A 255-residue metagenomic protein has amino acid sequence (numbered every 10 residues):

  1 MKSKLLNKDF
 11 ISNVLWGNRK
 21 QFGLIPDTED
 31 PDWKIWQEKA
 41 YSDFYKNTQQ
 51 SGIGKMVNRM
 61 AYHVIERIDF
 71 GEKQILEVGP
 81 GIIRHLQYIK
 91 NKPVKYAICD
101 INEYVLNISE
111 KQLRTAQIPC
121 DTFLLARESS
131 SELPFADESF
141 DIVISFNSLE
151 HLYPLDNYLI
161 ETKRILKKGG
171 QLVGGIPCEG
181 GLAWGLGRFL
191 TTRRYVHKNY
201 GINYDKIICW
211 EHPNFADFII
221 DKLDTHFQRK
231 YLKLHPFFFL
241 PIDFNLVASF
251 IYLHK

Functional and structural regions predicted by a protein language model:
S3-K39, F44, T48-S51, Y153-E161 (+1 more regions): S-adenosyl-L-methionine-dependent methyltransferase catalytic module, highlighting the catalytic core
I53-E72: Conserved alpha-helix/loop element of class I SAM-dependent methyltransferases that forms part of the SAM/SAH-binding
G71-E72, P93, G169: A general structural motif
Q74, K95, S139-D141: Structural signature of beta-strand start/N-cap positions in the alpha/beta core of ABC transporter nucleotide-binding
L76, G81-S131: Class I SAM-dependent methyltransferase SAM/SAH-binding core
S131-V143: A short acidic, Gly/Pro-enriched loop at the edge of an enzyme's catalytic core that lines a small-molecule cofactor
I144-Y153: A short SAM/SAH-binding and catalytic strip from SAM-dependent methyltransferases
